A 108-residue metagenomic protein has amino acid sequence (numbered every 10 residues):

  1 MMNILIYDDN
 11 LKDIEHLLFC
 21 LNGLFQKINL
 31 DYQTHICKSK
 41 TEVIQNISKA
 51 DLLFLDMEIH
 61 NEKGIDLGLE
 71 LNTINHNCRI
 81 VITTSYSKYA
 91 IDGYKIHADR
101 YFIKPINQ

Functional and structural regions predicted by a protein language model:
M2-L21: Conserved acidic segment of CheY-like receiver
E15, Q45, I91-D92: Alpha-helical elements of the RecA-like P-loop NTPase motor core of helicases
N22-Q26, N72: A general structural signal for alpha-helical elements within enzymatic catalytic domains
F25-K38: Short hydrophobic/Thr-rich beta-strand motif most characteristic of the beta2 strand and flanking loop of CheY-like
I36-L52: Acidic, metal-coordinating helix/loop segments flanking the phosphotransfer/catalytic sites of two-component signaling
A50-Q108: CheY-like receiver
